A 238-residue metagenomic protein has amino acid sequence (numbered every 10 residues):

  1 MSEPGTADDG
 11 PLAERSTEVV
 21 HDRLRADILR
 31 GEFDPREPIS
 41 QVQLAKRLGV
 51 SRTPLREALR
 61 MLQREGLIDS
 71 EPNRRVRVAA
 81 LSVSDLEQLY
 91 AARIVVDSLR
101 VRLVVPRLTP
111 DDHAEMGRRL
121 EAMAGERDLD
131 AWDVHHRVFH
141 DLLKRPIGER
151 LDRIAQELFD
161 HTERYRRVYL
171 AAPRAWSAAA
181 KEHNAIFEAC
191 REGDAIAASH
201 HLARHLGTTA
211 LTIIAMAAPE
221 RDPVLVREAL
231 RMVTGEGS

Functional and structural regions predicted by a protein language model:
M1-P106, A215-S238: Short linear motifs at protein or domain termini
L12, G117, V168-S238: C-terminal all-alpha effector/ligand-binding and dimerization domain of prokaryotic HTH-type transcriptional repressors
D27, G31, L158, T162-Y165 (+3 more regions): A short secondary-structure junction motif
E32, L67, D128, D194-A195: Residue-level recognition of short, well-ordered coil/turn positions that link secondary-structure elements
G66-D69, L158-D160, A175-S177: Mobile beta-alpha loop/short-helix "lid" or hinge segments that flank ligand
V105-T109, R174-A175: Short coil/turn segments
R107-V168, A180-A189, A197-T208: Conserved amphipathic alpha-helical segments that form helical-bundle/coiled-coil interaction surfaces
